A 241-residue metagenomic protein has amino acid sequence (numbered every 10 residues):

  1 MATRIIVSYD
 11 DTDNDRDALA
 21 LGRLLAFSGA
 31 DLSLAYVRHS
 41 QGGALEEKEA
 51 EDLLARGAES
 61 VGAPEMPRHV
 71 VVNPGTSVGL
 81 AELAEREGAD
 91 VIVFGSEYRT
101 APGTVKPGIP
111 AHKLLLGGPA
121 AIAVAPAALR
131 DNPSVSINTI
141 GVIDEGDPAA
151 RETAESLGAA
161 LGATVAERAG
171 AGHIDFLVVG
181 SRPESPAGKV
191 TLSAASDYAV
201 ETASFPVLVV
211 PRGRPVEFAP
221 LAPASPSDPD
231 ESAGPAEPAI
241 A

Functional and structural regions predicted by a protein language model:
M1-D17, D90-P102, K106-P107, H112-E155 (+3 more regions): Intrinsically disordered or low-complexity boundary/linker segments at protein termini and domain junctions
L19, R23-L25, A81, E155: A structural alpha-helix within SAM-dependent methyltransferase catalytic domains
L24-A58, E167-A171, P215-A241: Acidic, proline/glycine-rich short linear motifs
L24-G29, G158-L161, E201-T202: Short, conserved loop/helix-junction motifs that constitute active-site signature segments in enzyme catalytic cores
E49-L53, K106-A111, V190-S196: Charged helix-capping and loop-helix junction motifs
V70-G79: Charged docking surfaces used in two-component/phosphorelay signaling
E87, G172: Active-site charged/polar residues at nucleotide-handling catalytic sites that mediate phosphoryl, nucleotidyl
T100-A101, S185-A187: Short glycine-rich, flexible loops that bind phosphorylated cofactors or substrates
